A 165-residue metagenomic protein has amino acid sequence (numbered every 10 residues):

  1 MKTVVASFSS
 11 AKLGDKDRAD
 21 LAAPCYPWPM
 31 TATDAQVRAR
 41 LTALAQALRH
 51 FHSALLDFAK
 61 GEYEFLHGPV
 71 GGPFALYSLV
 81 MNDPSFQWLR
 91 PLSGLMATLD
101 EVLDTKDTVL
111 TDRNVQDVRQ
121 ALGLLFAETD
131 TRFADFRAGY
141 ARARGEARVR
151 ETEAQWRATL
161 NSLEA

Functional and structural regions predicted by a protein language model:
V5-A6, P24: N-terminal non-cleavable signal-anchor helices
A6-F8, K12: Intrinsic, low-complexity polybasic segments
K12, K16, Y26-P29: Short, positively charged and aromatic/hydrophobic N-terminal segments
R18-L21: Short hydrophobic targeting helices and cationic amphipathic motifs that mediate membrane/organellar targeting
C25-A165: Surface-exposed peri-terminal alpha-helical interaction modules
